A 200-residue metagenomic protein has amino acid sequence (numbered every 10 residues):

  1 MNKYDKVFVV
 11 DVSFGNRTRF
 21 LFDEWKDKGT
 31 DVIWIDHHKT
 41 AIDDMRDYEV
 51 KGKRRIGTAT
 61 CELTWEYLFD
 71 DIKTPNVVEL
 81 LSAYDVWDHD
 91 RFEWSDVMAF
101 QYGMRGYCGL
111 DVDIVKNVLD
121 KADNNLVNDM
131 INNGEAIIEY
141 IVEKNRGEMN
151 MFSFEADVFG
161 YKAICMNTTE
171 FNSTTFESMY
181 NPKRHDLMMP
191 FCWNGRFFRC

Functional and structural regions predicted by a protein language model:
M1-Y102, G109, R146-M151, E155-C200: Replace "Mg2+/Mn2+-dependent" with "divalent metal-dependent
N2, P75, N117-N124: Noncatalytic linker/hinge segments flanking ATPase motor cores
M104-A122: Active-site acidic/histidine proton-transfer and metal-coordination neighborhood in alpha/beta enzyme cores
A122-Y161: Oxyanion-binding "anion nests"
